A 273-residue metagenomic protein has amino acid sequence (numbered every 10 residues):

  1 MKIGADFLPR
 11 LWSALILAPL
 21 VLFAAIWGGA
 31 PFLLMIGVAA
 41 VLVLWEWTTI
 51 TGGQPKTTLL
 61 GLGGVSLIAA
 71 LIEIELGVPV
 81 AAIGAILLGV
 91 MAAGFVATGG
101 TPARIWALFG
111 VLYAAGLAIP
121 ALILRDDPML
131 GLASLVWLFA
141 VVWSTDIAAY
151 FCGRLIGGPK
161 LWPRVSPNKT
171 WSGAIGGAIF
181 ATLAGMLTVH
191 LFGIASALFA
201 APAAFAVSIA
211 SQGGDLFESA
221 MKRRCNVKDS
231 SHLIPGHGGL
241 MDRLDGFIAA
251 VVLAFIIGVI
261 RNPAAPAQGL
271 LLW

Functional and structural regions predicted by a protein language model:
M1-F205: Membrane-embedded alpha-helical bundles of polytopic integral membrane proteins
D6, D126-D127, D146, D215 (+2 more regions): Acidic-enriched, low-complexity/disordered segments with a strong bias for Aspartate over Glutamate
S13, A149-Y150, K169-A181, S211-G214 (+2 more regions): Alpha-helical transmembrane segments that form the membrane-embedded catalytic/substrate-binding core of multi-pass
G99-W106, L198-E218, A265-W273: Hydrophobic alpha-helical transmembrane segments and immediately flanking/interface helices in integral membrane
L216-K228: Transmembrane alpha-helical segments of integral membrane proteins
N226-I234, G238-W273: C-terminal membrane module of polytopic membrane proteins
